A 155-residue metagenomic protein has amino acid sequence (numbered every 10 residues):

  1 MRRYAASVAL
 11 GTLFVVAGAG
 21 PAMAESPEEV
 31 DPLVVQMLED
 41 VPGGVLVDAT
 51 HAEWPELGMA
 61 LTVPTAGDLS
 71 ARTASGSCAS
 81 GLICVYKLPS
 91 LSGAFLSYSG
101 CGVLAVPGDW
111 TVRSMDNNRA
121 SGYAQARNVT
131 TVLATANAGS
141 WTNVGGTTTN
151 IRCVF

Functional and structural regions predicted by a protein language model:
M1-E25: Secretory targeting and sorting signals
E25-F155: Compact beta-sheet-dominated domain cores in extracellular/mature segments
